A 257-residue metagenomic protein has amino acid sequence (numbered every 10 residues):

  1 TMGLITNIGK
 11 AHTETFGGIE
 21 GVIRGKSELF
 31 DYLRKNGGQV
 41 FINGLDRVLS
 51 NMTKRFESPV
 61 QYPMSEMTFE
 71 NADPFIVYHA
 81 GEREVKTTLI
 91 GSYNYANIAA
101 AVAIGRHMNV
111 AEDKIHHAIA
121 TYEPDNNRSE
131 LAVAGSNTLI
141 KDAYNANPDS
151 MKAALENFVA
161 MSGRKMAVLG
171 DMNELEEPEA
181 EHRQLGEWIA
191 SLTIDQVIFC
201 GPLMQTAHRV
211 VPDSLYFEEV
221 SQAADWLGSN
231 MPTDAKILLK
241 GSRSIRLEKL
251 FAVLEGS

Functional and structural regions predicted by a protein language model:
T1-T138, G163, E187-Q196, C200 (+1 more regions): Acidic, Mg2+-coordinating active-site environments of NTP-dependent enzymes
L4-G9, N43, K141, M166-M172 (+2 more regions): Short beta-strands and strand-loop turn motifs
T13-E20, M151, E176-E179, E248-K249: Glycine/threonine-rich flexible loop motifs
E20-G21, R55-S58, E156-V159, R183-L185 (+1 more regions): Short, solvent-exposed amphipathic alpha-helical segments in soluble enzyme and RNA/protein-processing domains
P124-N127, A143, N147-Y216, S242: Active-site beta-alpha connecting loops in nucleotide-dependent enzymes
L227-G256: A glycine-rich beta-strand to alpha-helix segment that forms a phosphate/ribose-binding loop at ligand/cofactor sites
